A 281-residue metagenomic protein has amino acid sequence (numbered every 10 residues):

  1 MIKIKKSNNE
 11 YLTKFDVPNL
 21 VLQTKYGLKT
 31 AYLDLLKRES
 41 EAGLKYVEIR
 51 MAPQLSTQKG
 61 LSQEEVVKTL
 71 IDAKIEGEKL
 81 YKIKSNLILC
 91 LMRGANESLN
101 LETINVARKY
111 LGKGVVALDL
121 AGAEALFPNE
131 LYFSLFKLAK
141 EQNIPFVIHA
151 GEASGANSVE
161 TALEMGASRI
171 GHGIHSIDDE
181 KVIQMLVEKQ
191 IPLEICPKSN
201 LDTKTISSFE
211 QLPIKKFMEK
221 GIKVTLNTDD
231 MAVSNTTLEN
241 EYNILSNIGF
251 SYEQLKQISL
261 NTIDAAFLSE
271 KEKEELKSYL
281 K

Functional and structural regions predicted by a protein language model:
M1-Q142, A153-N157, E164, R169 (+2 more regions): Metal-cofactor-binding active-site regions of metalloenzymes
P145: Catalytic-core loop-and-flanking beta/alpha module that positions acidic residues for ribose/phosphate chemistry
H149: Short HxH-centered metal-ligating active-site micro-motif
